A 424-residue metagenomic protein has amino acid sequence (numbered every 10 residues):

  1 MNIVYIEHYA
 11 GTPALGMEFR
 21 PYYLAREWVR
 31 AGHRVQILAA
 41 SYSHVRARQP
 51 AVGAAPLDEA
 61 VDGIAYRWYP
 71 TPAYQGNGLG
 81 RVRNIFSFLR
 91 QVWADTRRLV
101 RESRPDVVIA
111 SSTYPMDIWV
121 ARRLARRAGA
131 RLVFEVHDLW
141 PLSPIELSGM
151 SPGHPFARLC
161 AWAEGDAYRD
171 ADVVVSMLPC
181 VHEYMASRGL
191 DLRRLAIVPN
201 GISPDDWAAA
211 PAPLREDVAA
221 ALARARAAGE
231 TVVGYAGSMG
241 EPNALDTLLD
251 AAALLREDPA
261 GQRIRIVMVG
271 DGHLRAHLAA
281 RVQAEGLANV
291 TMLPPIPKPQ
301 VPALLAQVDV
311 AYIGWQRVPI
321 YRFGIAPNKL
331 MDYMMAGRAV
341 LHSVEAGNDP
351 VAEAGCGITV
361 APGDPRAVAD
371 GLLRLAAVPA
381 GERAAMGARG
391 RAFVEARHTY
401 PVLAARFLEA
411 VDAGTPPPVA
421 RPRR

Functional and structural regions predicted by a protein language model:
M1-A65, L255, A260, V419-R424: N-terminal subdomain of nucleotide-sugar transferases
V4, L222-A252, V267: Conserved donor-binding/catalytic core segment of Leloir-type glycosyltransferases
S41, C180, G201: Carbohydrate-associated surface elements
W93, R97, M116-W119, R123-A128 (+1 more regions): Membrane-proximal helix-turn-helix segments that form the acceptor-binding/catalytic region of lipid-linked
P259-G261, V269, A276-A303: Nucleotide-activated donor-binding/catalytic signature segment of Leloir-type glycosyltransferases, i.e., the conserved
V310-I313, D332-S343: Short hydrophobic beta-strand element within catalytic cores of glycosyltransferases and related nucleotide-activated
A346-R374, G381: Change "using UDP/GDP/dTDP sugars" to "using nucleotide sugars
G381-A396: A short, well-ordered alpha-helix in the C-terminal region of glycosyltransferases
